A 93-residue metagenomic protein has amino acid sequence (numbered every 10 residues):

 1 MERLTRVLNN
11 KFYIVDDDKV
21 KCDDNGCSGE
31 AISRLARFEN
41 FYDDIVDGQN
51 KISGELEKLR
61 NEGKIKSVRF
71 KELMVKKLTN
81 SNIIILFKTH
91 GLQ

Functional and structural regions predicted by a protein language model:
M1-N9, A36: Eukaryotic intrinsically disordered, low-complexity tracts enriched in Ser/Pro/Thr/Gly and charged residues that serve
V7-A31: Short, charge-rich amphipathic alpha-helices with coiled-coil/heptad character
D16-D17, V46, M74, G91: Generic alpha-helical secondary structure signal
C27-K66: Short, contiguous, helix-prone interaction/anchoring segments in small proteins
K58, E62-G91: Short, compact, well-ordered microdomains
